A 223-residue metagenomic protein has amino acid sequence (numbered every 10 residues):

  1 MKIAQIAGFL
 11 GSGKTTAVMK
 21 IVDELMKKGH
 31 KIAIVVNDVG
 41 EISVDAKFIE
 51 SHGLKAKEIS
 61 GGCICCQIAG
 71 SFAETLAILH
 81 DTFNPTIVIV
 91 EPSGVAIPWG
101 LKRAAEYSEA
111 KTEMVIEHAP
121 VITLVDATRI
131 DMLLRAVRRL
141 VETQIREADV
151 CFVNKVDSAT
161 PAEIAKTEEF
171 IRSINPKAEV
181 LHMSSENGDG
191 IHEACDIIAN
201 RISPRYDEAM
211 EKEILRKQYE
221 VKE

Functional and structural regions predicted by a protein language model:
K2-A7, S12, T16-P120, L124-L133: Nucleotide-state-sensitive switch-loop elements of NTP-binding domains
G29, G53, N200-P204, E220: Short, flexible coil/linker elements and helix-boundary hinge sites characteristic of intrinsically disordered
E58-G61, T82-F83, T112-I116, R146-V150 (+2 more regions): Glycine-rich loops and low-complexity Gly/Arg-rich segments that provide flexible linkers or classic glycine-based
A96-A119, T123-K177: Conserved C-terminal guanine-recognition region of P-loop GTPase G domains, centered on the G4
E142, V150-V153, D157-L215: Canonical P-loop GTPase G-domain recognition
R216-E223: PAPS-dependent sulfotransferase catalytic core
